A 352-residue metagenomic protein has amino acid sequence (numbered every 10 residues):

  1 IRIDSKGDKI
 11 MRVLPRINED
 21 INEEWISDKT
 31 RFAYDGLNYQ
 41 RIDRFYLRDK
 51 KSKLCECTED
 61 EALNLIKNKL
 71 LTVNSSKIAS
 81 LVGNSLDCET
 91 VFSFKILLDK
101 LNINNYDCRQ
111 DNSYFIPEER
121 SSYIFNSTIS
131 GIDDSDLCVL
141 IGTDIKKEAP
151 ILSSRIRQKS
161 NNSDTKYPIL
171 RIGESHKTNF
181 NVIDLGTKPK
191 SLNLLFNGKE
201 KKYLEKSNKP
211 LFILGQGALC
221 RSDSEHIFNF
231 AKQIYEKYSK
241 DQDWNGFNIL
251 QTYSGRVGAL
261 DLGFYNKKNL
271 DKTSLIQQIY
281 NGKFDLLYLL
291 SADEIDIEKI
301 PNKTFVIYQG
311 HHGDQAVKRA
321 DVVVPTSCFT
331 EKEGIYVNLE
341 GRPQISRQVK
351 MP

Functional and structural regions predicted by a protein language model:
I1-S5, L65-K67: Flexible inter-domain linker/hinge segments
D4-K9, Y238: Short acidic-glycine loop/turn motifs at beta-strand connectors
I10-T72, S76-V82: Catalytic P-loop NTP-binding/switch module of NTPases
I78-D87, G215-C220: Conserved short loop/turn motifs at secondary-structure junctions
V82, I96-D99: Glycine- and acidic-residue-enriched helix-capping/beta->alpha junction motif
D87-K95, R221-H226: Short glycine/threonine-rich loop-to-helix capping motif typified by GTGT followed within a few residues by an Asp-Pro
D99-N105: Long, structured ligand/cofactor-binding scaffold of large enzymes
Y106-P352: Non-catalytic alpha/beta scaffold blocks inside enzyme catalytic domains
